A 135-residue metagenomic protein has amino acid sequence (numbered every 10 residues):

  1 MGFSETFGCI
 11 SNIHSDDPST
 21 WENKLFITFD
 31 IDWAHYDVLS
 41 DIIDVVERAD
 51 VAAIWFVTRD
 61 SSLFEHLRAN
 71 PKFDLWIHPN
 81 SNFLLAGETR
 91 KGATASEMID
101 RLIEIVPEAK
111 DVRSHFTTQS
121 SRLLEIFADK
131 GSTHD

Functional and structural regions predicted by a protein language model:
G2-D74: Active-site beta->alpha N-cap acidic-glycine motif
A49-E125, T133: Metal-dependent polysaccharide deacetylase catalytic core of the NodB/CE4 family, i.e., the active-site-bearing domain
A128: Substrate-binding cleft/loops of secretory-pathway carbohydrate-active enzymes
